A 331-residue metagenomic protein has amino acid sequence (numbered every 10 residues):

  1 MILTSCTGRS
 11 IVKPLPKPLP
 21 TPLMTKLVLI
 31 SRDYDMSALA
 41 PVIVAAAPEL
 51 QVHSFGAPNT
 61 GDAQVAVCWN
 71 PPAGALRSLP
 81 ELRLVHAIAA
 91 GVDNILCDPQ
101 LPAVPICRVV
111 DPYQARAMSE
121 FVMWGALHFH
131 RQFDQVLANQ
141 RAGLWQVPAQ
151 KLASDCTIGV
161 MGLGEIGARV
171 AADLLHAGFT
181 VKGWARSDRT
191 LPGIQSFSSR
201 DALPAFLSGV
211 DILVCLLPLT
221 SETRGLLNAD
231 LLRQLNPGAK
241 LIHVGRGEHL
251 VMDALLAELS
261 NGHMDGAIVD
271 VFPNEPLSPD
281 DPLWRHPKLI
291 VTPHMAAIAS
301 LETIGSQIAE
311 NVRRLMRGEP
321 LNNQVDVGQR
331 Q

Functional and structural regions predicted by a protein language model:
M1-Q64: N-terminal glycine-/charge-rich "phosphate-binding" loop or analogous flexible N-terminal tail
M24-T25, A103, S154-T157, G238: Phosphate-coordination loops involved in phosphoryl transfer and adenosine-cofactor binding
Q51-D62, A73-L76, G193-V210: Short acidic low-complexity segments
Q64-L137: Phosphate/diphosphate ligand-binding glycine-rich loop within oxidoreductases
S119-Q135, H176-A177, Q307-E319: Oxidoreductase and adenylate-handling cofactor-binding alpha/beta cores
V136-R169, S196: Glycine-rich NAD(P)-binding loop of Rossmann-like domains
S187-P282: Rossmann-like adenosine-cofactor binding region
G238, V244-Q331: Rossmann-like dinucleotide-binding domain for NAD(H)/NADP(H)
